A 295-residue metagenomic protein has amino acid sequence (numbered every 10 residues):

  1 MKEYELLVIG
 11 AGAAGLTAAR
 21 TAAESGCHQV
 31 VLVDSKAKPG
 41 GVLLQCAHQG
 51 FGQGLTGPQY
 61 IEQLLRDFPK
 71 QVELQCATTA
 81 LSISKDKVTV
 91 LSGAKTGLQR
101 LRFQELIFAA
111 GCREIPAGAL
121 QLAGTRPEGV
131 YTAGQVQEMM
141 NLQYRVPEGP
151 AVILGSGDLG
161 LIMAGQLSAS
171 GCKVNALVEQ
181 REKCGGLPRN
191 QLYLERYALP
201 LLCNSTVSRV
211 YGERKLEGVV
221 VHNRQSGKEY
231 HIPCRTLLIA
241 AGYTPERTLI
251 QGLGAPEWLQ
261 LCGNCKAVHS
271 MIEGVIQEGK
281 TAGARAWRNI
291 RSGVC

Functional and structural regions predicted by a protein language model:
M1-C295: Residues forming the flavin
